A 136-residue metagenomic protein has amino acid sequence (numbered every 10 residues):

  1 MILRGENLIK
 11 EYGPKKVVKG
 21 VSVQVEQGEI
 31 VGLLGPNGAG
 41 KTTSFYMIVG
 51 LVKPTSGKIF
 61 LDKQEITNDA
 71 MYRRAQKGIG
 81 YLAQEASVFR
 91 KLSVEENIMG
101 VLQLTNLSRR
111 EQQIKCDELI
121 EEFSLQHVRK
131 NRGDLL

Functional and structural regions predicted by a protein language model:
K15-K16, R73: Short coil-to-beta microelement around the adenine-binding A-loop and adjacent beta1/P-loop entry of ABC ATPase
L34-P36: The feature captures the beta-strand-to-loop junction immediately N-terminal to the Walker
V49: Helix-to-loop junction immediately C-terminal to a conserved catalytic motif
G57-I66, K77, K115: Conserved ABC transporter NBD signature motif
E65-E85, R109-R110, R129-K130: ABC ATPase NBD coupling module
K91-G100: Short coil-to-helix segment of the ABC ATPase nucleotide-binding domain corresponding to the Q-loop/switch region
R110-V128: Conserved ABC ATPase "signature" region
